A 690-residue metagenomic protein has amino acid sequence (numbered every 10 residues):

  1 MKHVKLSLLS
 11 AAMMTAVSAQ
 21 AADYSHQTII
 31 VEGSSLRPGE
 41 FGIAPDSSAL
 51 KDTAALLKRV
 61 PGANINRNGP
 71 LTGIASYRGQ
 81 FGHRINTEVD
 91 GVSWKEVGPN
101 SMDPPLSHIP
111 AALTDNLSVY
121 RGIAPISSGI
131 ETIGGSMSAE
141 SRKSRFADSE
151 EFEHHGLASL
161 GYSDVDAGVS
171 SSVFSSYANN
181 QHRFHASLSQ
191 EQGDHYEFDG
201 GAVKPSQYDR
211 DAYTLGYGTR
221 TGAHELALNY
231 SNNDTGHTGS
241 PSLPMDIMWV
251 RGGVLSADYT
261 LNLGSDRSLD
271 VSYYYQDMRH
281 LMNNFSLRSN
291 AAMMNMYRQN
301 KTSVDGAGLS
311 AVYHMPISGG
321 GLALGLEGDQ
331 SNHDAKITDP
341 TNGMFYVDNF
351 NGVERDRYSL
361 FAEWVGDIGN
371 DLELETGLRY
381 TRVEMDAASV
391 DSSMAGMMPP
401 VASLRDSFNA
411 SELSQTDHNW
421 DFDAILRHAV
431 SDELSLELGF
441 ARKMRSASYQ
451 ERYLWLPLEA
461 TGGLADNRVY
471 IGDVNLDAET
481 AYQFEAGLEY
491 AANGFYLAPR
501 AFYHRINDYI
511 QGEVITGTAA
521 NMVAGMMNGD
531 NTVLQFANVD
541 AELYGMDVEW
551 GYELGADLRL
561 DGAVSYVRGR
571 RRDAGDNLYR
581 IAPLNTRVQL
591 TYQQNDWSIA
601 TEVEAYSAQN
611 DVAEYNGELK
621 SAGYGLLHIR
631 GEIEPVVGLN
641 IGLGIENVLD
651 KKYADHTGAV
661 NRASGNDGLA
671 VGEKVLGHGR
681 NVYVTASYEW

Functional and structural regions predicted by a protein language model:
A22-E151, A167, M444, A486 (+2 more regions): Acidic, small-polar-rich N-terminal luminal/periplasmic segments of exported/outer-membrane proteins
S138, K143-F146, E153, D166 (+5 more regions): Periplasmic-side early beta-strands and strand-to-turn transitions of outer-membrane beta-barrels
S141, L160-D166, N179-Q181, Q190-D194 (+16 more regions): Transmembrane beta-strands of outer-membrane beta-barrel pores
G193-D194, D199-G200, S206-R210, A223-L269 (+3 more regions): Flexible loop and strand-edge segments within Gram-negative outer membrane beta-barrel domains
T214-G216, R298-V312, V353, R357-F361 (+7 more regions): Outer membrane beta-barrel strand-and-loop segments of large Gram-negative receptors, especially TonB-dependent
D234, D277-R279, N332-D334, D339 (+6 more regions): Surface-exposed extracellular loop regions of Gram-negative outer-membrane beta-barrel proteins, predominantly
D367-L374, R382-V383, F502-I506, I515 (+2 more regions): Gram-negative outer-membrane beta-barrel transporters
R445, N507-D508, A608-D611, I633-W690: C-terminal beta-signal and adjacent terminal beta-strands/loops of Gram-negative outer-membrane beta-barrel proteins
